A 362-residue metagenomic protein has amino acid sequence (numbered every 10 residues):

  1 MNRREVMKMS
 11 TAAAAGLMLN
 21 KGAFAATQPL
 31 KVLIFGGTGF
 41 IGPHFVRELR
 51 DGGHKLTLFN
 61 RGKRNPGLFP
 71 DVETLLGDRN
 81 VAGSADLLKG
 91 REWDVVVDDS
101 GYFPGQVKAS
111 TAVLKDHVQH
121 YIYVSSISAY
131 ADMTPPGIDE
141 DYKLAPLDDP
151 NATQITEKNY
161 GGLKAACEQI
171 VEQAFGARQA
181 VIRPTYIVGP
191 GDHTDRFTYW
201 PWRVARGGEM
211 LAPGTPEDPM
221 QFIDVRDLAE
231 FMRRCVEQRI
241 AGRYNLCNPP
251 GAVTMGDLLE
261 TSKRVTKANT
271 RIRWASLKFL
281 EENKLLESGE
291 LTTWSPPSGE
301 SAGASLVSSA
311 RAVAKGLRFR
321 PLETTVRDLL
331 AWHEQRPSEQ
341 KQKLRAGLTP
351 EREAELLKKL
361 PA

Functional and structural regions predicted by a protein language model:
N2-A25: N-terminal export signals
F35-G52: N-terminal Rossmann NAD(P)H-binding glycine-rich loop of SDR-like oxidoreductase domains
F59-K63: N-terminal Rossmann-fold cofactor-binding loop
N65-V118, Y123, A129-A131: NAD(P)H-binding glycine-rich loop region in Rossmannoid oxidoreductase-like domains and their noncatalytic homologs
A109-A165, Q173, A180: Conserved Rossmann-fold NAD(P)-dependent oxidoreductase catalytic core, especially the SDR/UDP-sugar
C167-G191: Conserved beta-loop-beta element that borders a ligand/cofactor-binding pocket
D195-W200, P213-Q238, G242-N245, D257 (+1 more regions): Substrate-positioning beta->alpha
R234-G303, V307-A310, R327-L330, R336-A362: Mid/C-terminal beta-alpha module of Rossmann-like enzyme folds, strongest in SDR-family dehydrogenases/epimerases
